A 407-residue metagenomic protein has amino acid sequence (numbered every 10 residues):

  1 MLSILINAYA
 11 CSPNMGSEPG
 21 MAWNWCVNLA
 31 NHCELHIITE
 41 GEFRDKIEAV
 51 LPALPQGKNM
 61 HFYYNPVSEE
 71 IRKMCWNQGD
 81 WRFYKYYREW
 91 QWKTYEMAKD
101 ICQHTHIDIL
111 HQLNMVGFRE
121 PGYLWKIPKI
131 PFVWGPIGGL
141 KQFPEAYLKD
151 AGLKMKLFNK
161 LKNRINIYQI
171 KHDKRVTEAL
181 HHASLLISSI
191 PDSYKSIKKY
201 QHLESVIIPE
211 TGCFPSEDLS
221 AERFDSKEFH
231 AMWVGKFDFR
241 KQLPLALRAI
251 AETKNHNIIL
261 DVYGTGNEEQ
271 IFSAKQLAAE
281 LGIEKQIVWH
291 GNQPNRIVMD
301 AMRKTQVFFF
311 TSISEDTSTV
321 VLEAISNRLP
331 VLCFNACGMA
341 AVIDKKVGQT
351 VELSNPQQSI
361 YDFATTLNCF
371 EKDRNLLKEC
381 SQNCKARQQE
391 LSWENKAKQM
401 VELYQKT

Functional and structural regions predicted by a protein language model:
G20, F229, D238-E252: A conserved mid-protein helix/loop that constitutes part of the nucleotide-sugar donor-binding site
M60-Y64, W134, I165-S220: Donor nucleotide-sugar binding/catalytic pocket of nucleotide-sugar-dependent glycosyltransferases
L180, N292, D300-T305: Short alpha-helical donor nucleotide-sugar binding micro-motif in glycosyltransferases
V234, I259-A274, G291: Glycosyltransferase donor-sugar binding loop
F272-Q293: Nucleotide-activated donor-binding/catalytic signature segment of Leloir-type glycosyltransferases, i.e., the conserved
I313: Aromatic "clamp/platform" in nucleotide-sugar-dependent glycosyltransferases that forms part of the donor/acceptor
P330-C333: Short hydrophobic beta-strand element within catalytic cores of glycosyltransferases and related nucleotide-activated
A340-N368, N375: Change "using UDP/GDP/dTDP sugars" to "using nucleotide sugars
